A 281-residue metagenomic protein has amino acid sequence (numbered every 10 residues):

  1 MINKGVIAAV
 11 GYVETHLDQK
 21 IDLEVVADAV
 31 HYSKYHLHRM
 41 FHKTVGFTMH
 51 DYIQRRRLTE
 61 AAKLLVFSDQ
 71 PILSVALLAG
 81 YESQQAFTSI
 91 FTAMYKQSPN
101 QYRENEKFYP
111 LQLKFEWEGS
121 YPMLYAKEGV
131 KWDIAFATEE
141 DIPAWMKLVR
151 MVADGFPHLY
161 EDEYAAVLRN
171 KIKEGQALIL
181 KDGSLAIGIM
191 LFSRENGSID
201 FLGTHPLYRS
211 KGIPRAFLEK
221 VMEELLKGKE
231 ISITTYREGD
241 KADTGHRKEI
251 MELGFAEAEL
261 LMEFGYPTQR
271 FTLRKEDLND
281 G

Functional and structural regions predicted by a protein language model:
I7, G11-T15, K20, E24 (+2 more regions): Terminal helix-turn-helix DNA-binding modules in bacterial transcription factors
K20-I53, L78-S98: Basic/polar phosphate-binding segments, predominantly the helix-turn-helix DNA-binding elements of transcriptional
R55, S210-E223, K248: Conserved acetyl-CoA-binding loop-helix of GNAT-fold acetyltransferases
Q85-A86, I90, R215, E238-E259: Conserved active-site alpha-helix within GNAT-family acetyltransferase domains
K131-W145: A short beta-loop-alpha structural element at the N-terminal edge of CoA-dependent acyl/N-acetyltransferase catalytic
F136, K147-Y160: Helix-loop element at the rim of GNAT/NAT acetyltransferase active sites that forms part of the acceptor-substrate
G155-A177, K181: Active-site rim helix/loop that mediates acceptor-substrate recognition in acyltransferases
L225-A242: Conserved GNAT acetyl-CoA-binding A-motif
